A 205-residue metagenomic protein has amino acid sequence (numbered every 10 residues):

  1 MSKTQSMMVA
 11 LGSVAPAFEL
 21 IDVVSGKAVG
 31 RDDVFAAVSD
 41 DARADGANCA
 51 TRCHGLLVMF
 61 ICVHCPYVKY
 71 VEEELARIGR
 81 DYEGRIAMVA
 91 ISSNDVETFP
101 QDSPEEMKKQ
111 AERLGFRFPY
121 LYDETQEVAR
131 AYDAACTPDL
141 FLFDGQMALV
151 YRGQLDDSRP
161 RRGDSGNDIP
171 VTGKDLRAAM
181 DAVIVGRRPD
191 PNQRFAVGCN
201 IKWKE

Functional and structural regions predicted by a protein language model:
M1-I184, R188-Q193, E205: Chalcogenol-based redox active-site neighborhoods
F195-G198: C-terminal output/effector regions of signal-responsive regulators
K202: Conserved acidic, metal-coordinating active-site core of Asp-based, Mg2+-dependent phosphoryl-transfer enzymes
